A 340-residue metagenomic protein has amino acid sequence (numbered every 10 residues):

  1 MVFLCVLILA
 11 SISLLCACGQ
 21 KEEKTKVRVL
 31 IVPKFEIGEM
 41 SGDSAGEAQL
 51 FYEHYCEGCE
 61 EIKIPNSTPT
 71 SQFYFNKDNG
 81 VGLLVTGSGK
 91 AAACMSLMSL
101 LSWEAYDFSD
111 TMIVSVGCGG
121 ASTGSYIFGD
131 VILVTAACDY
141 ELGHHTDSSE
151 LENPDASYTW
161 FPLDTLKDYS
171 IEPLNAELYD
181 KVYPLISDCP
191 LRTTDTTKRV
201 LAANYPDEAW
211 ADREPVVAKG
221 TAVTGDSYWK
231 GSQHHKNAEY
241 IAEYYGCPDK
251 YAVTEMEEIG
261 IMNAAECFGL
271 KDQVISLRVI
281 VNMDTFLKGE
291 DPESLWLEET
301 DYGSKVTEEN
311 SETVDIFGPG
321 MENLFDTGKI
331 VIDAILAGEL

Functional and structural regions predicted by a protein language model:
V2-S13: Bacterial N-terminal signal peptides
C18-L340: Accessory terminal and edge-of-domain segments that mediate assembly/interaction and cofactor placement around
